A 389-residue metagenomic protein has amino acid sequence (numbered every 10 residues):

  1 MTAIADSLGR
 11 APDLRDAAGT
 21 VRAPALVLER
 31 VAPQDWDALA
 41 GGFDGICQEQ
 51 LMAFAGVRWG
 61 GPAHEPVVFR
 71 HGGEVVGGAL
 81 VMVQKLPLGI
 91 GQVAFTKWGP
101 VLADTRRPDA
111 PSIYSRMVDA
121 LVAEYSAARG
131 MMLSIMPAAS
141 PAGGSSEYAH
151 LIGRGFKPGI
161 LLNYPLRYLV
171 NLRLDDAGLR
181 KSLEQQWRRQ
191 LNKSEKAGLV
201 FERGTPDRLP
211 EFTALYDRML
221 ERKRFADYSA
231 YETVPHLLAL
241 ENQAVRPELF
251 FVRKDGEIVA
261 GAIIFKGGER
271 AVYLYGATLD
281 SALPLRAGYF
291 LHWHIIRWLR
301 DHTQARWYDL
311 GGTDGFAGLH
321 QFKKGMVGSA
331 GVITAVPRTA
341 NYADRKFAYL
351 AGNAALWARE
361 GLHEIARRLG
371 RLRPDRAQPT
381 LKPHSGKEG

Functional and structural regions predicted by a protein language model:
T2-A25, R30-P33, V57, E65 (+4 more regions): Active-site/acyl-donor-binding loops of N-acyltransferases
P24-G72, V76-G89, P137-G144, Y148-P165 (+1 more regions): A conserved beta-strand-loop-helix scaffold within acyl/acetyltransferase catalytic domains
P62-H64, A127-G130, T303-W307: Short, high-confidence coil segments that cap the C-terminus of an alpha-helix and link into the following beta-strand
G78-A79, G91-G143: Glycine-rich, N-terminal phosphate-binding loop and its surrounding beta-alpha-beta segment
K85, R106-Y114, F201, A335: Short secondary-structure transition/capping motifs
A110-I113, E147, L183, L319: Residues at alpha-helix caps and immediate loop-helix transition turns in enzyme cores, especially N- and C-cap
S112-A123, P235-Y349: Aromatic (often tryptophan-rich) hydrophobic motifs at membrane interfaces
S134-S145, L310-G318: Conserved beta-strand-loop-alpha-helix junction that forms the acyl-donor binding cleft
